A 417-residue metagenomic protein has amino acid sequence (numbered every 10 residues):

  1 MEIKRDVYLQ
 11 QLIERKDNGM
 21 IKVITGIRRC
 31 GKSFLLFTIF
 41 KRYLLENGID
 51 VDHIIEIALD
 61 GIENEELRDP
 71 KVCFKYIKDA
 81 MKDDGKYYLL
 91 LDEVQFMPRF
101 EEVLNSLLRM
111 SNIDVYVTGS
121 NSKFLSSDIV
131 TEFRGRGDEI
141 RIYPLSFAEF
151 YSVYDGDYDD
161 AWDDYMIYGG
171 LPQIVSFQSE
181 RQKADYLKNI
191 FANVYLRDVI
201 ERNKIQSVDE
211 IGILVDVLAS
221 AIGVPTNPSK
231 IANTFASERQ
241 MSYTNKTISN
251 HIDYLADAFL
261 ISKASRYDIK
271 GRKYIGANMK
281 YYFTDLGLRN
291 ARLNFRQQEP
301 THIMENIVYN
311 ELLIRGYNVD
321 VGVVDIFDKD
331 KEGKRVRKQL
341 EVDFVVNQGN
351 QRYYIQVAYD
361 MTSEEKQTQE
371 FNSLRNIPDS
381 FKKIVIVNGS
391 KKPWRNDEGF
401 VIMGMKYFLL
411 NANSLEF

Functional and structural regions predicted by a protein language model:
E2, A148-D325, R337: Interdomain hinge/linker elements that couple catalytic modules in large macromolecular machines
E2, T25, F34, L45 (+3 more regions): A cross-kingdom feature that marks ATP-driven nucleic-acid transaction machinery
E2-G19: Pre-Walker A adenine-sensing motif
G19-F37: Walker A/P-loop nucleotide-binding motif
I55-G85: Short glycine-rich substrate-engagement loop in P-loop NTPases that contacts/grips substrate
K82-F100: Conserved P-loop NTPase "ATPase switch" module shared by AAA+ and STAND
D114-S120, R141: Structural recognition of the conserved hydrophobic beta-strand(s) that form the central parallel beta-sheet of P-loop
K123-D138, V153-D155: Short regulatory helix/loop adjacent to the ATP-binding pocket of P-loop NTPases
